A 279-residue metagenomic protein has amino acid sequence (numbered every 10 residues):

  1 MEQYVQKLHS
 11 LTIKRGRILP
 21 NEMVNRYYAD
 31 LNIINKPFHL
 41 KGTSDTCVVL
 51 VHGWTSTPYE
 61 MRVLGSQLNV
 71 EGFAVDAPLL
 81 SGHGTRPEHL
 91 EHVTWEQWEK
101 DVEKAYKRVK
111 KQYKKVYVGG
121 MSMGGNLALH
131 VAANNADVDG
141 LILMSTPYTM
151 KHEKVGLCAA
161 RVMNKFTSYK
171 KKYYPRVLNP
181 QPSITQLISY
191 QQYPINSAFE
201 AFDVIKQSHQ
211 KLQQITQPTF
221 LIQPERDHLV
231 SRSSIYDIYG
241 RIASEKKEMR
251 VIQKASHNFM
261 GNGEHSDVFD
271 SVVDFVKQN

Functional and structural regions predicted by a protein language model:
L64, Q217, S231-G240: Short alpha-helix in the alpha/beta-hydrolase fold that links the catalytic acid
N69-P87: Conserved alpha/beta-hydrolase
G120-G124, A128: Gly/Ala-rich beta-loop-alpha elbow adjacent to hydrolase catalytic centers
I142-K151: Active-site nucleophile loop of the alpha/beta-hydrolase fold
I215, L221-Q223, D227: Short beta-strand/loop motif that positions the catalytic acidic residue of the alpha/beta-hydrolase fold
R226-V230, F259: Acidic catalytic loop of the alpha/beta-hydrolase fold
Y236, G240-N258: Catalytic histidine neighborhood in serine/cysteine hydrolases with alpha/beta-hydrolase-type architecture
Q253-N279: Catalytic active-site module of serine/aspartate enzymes centered on a nucleophile-bearing elbow/loop
